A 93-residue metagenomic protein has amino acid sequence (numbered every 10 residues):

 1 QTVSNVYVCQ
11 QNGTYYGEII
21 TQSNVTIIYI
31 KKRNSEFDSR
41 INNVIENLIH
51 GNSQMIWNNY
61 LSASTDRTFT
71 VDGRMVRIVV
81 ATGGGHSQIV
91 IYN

Functional and structural regions predicted by a protein language model:
Q1-Q10: N-terminal export/targeting and maturation segments
T2, T21, V80-G83: Generic beta-strand structural signal
T2, Y60-S62, V71-D72: Short solvent-exposed loop/turn micro-motifs enriched in small/polar/acidic residues
V8, K32, Y92-N93: Soluble, non-membrane globular domain cores that form compact, hydrophobic packing and curved binding surfaces
C9, G13, N47, F69 (+1 more regions): Compositionally biased, low-complexity repeat tracts
Q11-S64: Long, charged/polar, surface-exposed segments that mediate recognition or autoinhibition
R67-N93: Short, exposed beta-strand-loop hairpins at the edges of beta-sheets in extracellular/periplasmic proteins
